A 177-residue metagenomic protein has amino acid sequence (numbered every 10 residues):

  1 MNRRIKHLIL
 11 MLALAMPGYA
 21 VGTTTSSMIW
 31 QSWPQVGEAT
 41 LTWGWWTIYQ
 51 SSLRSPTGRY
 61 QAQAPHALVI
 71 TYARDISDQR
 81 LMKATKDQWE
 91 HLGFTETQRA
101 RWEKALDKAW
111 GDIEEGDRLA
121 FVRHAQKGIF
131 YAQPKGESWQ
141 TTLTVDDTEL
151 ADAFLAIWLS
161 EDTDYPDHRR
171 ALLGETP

Functional and structural regions predicted by a protein language model:
M1-I9: Bacterial N-terminal signal peptides that target proteins for export
A15-G18: N-terminal signal peptide c-region/cleavage motif recognized by signal peptidases
V21-P177: Terminal leader/tail segments of proteins
